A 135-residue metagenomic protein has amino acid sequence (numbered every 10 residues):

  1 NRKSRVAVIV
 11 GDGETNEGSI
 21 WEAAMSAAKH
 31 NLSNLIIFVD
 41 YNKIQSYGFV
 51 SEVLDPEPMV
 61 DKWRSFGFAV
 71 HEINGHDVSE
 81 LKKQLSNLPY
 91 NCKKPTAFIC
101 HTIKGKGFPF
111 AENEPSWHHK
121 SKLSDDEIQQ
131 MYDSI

Functional and structural regions predicted by a protein language model:
N1-I135: Glycine-rich ThDP/TPP pyrophosphate-binding loop and its adjacent helix/strand module within ThDP-dependent enzymes
